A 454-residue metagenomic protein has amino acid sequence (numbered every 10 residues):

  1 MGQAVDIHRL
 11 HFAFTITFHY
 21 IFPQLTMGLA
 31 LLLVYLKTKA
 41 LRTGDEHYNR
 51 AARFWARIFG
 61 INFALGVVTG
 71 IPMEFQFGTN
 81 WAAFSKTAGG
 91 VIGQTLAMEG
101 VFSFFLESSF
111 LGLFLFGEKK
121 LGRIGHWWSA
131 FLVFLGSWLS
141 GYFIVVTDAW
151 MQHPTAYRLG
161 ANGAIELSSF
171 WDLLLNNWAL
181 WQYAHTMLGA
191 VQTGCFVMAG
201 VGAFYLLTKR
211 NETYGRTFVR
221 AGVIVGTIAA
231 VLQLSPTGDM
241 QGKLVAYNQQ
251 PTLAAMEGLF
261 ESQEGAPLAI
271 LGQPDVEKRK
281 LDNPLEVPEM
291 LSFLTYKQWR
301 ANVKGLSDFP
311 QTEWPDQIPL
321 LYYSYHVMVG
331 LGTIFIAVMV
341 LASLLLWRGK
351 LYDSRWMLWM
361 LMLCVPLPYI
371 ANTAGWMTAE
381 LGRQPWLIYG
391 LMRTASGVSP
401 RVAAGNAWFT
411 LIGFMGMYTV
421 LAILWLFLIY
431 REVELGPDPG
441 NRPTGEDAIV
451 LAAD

Functional and structural regions predicted by a protein language model:
M1-D454: Polytopic transmembrane helical bundles with strong interfacial aromatic enrichment
